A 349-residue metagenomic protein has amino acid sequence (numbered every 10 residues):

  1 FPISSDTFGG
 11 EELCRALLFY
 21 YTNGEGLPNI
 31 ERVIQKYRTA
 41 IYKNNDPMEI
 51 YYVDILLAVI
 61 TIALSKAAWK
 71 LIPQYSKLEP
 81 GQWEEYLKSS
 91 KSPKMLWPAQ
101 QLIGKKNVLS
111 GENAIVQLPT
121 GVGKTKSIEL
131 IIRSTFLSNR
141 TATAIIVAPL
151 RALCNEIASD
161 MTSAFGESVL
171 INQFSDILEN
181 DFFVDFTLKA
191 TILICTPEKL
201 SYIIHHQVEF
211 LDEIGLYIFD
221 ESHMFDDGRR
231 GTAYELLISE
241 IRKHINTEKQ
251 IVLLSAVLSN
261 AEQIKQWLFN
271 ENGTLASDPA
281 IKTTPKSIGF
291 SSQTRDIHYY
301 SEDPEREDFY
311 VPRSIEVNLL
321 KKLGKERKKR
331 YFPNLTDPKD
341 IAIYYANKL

Functional and structural regions predicted by a protein language model:
F1-Q82: N-terminal accessory nucleic-acid engagement/regulatory domains that precede and modulate ATP-driven motor cores
F1-T7, I103, D340-L349: Short intrinsically disordered, low-complexity coil segments enriched in acidic
T39-D46, S89, D340-L349: Phosphate-/polyanion-interacting regions in eukaryotic proteins
E49, L96, Q100, C154 (+1 more regions): Generic structural signal for well-ordered, non-membrane alpha-helical segments in soluble metabolic enzymes
L78-Q100: N-terminal pre-Walker A segment at the start of P-loop NTPase domains
E84-S90, F165-V169, K325-P333: Short, basic, glycine/proline-bearing loop/turn elements
P93-I245, V252-S255, K265-W267, L275-A280: Conserved P-loop/Walker A NTP-binding site and adjacent catalytic elements of P-loop NTPases
S239, Q250-L349: Conserved interdomain linker/interface between the two RecA-like ATPase lobes of SF2 helicase motors
